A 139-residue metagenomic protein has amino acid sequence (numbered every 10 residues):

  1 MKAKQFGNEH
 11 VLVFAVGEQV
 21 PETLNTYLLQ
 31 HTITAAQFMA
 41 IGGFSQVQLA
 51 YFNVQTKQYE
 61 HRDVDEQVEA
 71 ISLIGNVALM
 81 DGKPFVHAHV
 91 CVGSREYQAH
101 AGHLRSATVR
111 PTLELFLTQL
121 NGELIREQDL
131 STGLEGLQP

Functional and structural regions predicted by a protein language model:
M1-H87, C91-P139: N-terminal intrinsically disordered, cationic/polar leader segments that include organellar targeting peptides
